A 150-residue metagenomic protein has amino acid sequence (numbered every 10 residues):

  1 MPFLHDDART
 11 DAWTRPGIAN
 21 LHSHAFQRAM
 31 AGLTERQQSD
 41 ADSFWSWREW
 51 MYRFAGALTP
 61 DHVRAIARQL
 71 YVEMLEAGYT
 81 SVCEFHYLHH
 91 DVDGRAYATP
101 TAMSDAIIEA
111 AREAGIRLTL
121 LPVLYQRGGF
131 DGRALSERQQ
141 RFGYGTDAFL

Functional and structural regions predicted by a protein language model:
M1-E49, D61, R68, V72-T80 (+1 more regions): Replace "His-x-His-based motif
P16, R53, Q139: Short, flexible active-site loop motifs that bind/organize anionic cofactors or intermediates
F26, H89-H90: Active-site environment of divalent metal-dependent phosphoester hydrolases
S43, T59-H62, R141-A148: General structural signal for secondary-structure boundaries
W45-A57, D93: Glycine-/proline-rich flexible loop or hinge segments
A55-Q69, R95-D105: Glycine-rich anion/phosphate-binding loops
H90-L150: Metal-coordinating catalytic core of metallo-dependent amide/deamination hydrolases
